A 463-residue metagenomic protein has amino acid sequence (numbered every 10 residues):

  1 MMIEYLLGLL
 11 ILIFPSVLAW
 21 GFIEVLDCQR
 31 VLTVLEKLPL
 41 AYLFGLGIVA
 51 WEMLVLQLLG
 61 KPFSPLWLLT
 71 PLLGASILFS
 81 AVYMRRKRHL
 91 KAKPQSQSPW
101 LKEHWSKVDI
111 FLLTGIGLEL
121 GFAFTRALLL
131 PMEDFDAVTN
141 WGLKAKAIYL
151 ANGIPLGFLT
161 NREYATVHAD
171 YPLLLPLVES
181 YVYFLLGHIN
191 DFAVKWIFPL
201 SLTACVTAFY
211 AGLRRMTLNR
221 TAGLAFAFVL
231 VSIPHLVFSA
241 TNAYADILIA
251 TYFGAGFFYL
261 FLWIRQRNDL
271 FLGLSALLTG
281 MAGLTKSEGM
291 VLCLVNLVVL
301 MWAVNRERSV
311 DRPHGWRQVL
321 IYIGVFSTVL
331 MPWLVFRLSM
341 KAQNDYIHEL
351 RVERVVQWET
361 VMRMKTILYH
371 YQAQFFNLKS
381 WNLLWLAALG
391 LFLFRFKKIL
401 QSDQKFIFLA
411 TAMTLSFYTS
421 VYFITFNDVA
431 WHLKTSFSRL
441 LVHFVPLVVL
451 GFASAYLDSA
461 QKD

Functional and structural regions predicted by a protein language model:
M1-W100: Membrane-embedded, hydrophobic transmembrane alpha-helices
V31-L40, I189-F192, F209-S232: Transmembrane-helix signature of polytopic, membrane-embedded enzymes that assemble or transfer cell-envelope glycans
F63-A123, I321, R395-L409, Q461-D463: Start-transfer (signal-anchor) and selected internal transmembrane alpha helices of multi-pass inner/ER membrane
A75-R85, A193-M216, A255: Transmembrane-helix motifs of polytopic, lipid-linked glycan transferases
K102-K107, R214-A222, R267-D269, R306-L320 (+1 more regions): Membrane-interface helix-loop-helix junctions at transmembrane boundaries of multi-pass membrane enzymes, predominantly
L130, V298, W302-R306, G315-K397 (+1 more regions): Membrane-lumen/periplasm interface segments of specific transmembrane helices in polyprenyl phosphate-linked
S180, A204-L213, A373-F408, A412 (+1 more regions): Hydrophobic, aromatic-rich transmembrane alpha-helices and their immediate juxtamembrane boundary segments
F226-F228, Y259-L260, I264, F271-S287 (+2 more regions): Membrane-interface alpha helices of multi-pass inner-membrane proteins
